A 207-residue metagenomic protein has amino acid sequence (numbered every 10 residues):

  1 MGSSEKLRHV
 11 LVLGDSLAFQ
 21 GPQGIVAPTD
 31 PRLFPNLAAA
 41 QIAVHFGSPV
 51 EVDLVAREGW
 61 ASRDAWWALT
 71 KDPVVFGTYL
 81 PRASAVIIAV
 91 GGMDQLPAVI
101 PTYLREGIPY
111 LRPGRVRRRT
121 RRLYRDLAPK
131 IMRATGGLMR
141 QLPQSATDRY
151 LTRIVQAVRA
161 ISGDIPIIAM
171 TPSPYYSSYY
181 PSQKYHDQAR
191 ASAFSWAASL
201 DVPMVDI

Functional and structural regions predicted by a protein language model:
M1-E58, D72-R82, V86: Serine-esterase "nucleophile elbow" of acetyl-processing enzymes
A18, R63, Q95: Short, electropositive, low-hydrophobicity segments enriched in small/polar residues
F19, A61, Y176: Flexible, glycine-rich phosphate/dinucleotide-binding loops and adjacent beta-alpha linkers at cofactor/substrate
P22-P28, D64-W67, Y179-K184: Short, solvent-exposed loop/turn segments at secondary-structure boundaries
V50-E51, D64, A98: Short linear functional motifs in flexible/disordered or boundary regions
G59-K71: Structural motif
P73-I207: Alpha-helical cap/lid subdomain in secreted, periplasmic, or secretory-pathway luminal O-acyl-processing enzymes
